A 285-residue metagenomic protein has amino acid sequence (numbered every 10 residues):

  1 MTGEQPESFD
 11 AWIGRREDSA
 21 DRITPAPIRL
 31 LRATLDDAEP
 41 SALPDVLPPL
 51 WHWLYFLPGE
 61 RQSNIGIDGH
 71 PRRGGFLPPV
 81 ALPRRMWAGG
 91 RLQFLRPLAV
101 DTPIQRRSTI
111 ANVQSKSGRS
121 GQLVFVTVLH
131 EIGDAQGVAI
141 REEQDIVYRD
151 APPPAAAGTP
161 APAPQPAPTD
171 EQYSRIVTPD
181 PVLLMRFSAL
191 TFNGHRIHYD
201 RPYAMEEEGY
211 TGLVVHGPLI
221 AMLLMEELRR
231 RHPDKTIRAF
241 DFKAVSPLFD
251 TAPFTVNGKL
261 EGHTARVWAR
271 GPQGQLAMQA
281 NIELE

Functional and structural regions predicted by a protein language model:
M1-P103: Hydrophobic, proline/glycine-rich low-complexity stretches
T2-R16, W87-P179, P247-T251, T255-E285: HotDog/MaoC-like acyl-thioester-processing domains
T2-V46, P160-I220, E227-R230: A contiguous, surface-exposed recognition patch within enzymatic or periplasmic domains that forms
I13-R16, P27, L57-E60, G90 (+9 more regions): Solvent-exposed, flexible loop/coil residues
A20, L50-W53, Q62-N64, R73-G74 (+12 more regions): Generic secondary-structure boundary/loop-capping signal
A42-D45, Q122, T236-I237: Short, surface-exposed helix-loop/turn micro-motifs enriched in polar/charged residues
P79, H130, D134, L213-V214: Alpha-helix boundary/capping detector
H198, A204-N281: Catalytic-pocket segment enriched in acidic/His residues
